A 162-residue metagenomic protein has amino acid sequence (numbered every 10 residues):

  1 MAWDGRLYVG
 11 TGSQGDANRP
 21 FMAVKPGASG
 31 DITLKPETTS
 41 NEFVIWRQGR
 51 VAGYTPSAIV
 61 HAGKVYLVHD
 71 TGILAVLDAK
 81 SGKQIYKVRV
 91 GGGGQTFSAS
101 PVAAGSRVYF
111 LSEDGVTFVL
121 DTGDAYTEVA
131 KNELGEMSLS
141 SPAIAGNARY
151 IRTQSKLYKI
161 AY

Functional and structural regions predicted by a protein language model:
M1-Y162: Noncatalytic, solvent-exposed loop/strand surfaces of beta-propeller-type extracellular/periplasmic domains
